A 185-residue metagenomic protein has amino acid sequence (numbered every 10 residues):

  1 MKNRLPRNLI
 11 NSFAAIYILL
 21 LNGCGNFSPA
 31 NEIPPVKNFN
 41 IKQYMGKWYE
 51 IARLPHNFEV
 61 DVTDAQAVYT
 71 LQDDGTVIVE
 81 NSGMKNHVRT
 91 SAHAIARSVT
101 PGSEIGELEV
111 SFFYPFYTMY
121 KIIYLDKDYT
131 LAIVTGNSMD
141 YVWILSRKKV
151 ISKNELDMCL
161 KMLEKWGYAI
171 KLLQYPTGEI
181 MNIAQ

Functional and structural regions predicted by a protein language model:
L5, I10, L20-Q185: A beta-rich soluble binding module of mature secreted/lumenal proteins
A14-I18: Hydrophobic helical h-region of N-terminal Sec-dependent signal peptides in bacterial secretory/periplasmic proteins
